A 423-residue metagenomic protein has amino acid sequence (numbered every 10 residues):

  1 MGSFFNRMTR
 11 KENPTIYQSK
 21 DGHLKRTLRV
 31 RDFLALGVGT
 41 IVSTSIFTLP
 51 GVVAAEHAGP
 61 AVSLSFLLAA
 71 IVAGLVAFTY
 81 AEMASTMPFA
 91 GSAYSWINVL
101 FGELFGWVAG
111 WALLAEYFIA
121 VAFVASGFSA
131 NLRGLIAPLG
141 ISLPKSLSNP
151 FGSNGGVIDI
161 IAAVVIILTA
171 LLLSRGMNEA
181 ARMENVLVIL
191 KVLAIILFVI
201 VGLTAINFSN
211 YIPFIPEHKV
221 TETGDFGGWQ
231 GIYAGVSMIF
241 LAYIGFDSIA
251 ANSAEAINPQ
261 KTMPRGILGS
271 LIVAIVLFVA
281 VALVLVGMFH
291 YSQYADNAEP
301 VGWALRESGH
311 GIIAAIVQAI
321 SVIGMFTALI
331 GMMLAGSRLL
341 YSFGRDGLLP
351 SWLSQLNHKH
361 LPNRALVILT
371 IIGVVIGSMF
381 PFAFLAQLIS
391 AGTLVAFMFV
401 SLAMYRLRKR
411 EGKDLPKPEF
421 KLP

Functional and structural regions predicted by a protein language model:
M1-G51, A55-P60, A73-F78, A90 (+1 more regions): Membrane-interface "cap" regions at the ends of multi-pass membrane proteins
G2, A130-P138, I189-H218, L283-F289 (+1 more regions): Hydrophobic alpha-helical segments and their helix-loop junctions in multi-pass secondary transporters
K25, L49-G152, S270-V273, A280: Extracellular loop-to-transmembrane helix junctions
L28-F47, I161-L168, A205, T221-V276 (+2 more regions): Hydrophobic, membrane-embedded alpha-helices of multi-pass small-molecule transporters
F47, F89, A112-S129, M238 (+4 more regions): Membrane-helix boundary/coupling elements in multi-pass transport proteins
S95-W96, G102, R133-I141, K145 (+4 more regions): TM-loop-TM module centered on a large, flexible mid-protein loop between adjacent transmembrane helices in multi-pass
S129, V157-F208, I267-L271, A386-F399: Membrane-interface loop-to-helix entry segments
N154-V157, W352-N363, F397-P423: C-terminal membrane-solvent junction of multi-pass transporters and transport-like membrane proteins
